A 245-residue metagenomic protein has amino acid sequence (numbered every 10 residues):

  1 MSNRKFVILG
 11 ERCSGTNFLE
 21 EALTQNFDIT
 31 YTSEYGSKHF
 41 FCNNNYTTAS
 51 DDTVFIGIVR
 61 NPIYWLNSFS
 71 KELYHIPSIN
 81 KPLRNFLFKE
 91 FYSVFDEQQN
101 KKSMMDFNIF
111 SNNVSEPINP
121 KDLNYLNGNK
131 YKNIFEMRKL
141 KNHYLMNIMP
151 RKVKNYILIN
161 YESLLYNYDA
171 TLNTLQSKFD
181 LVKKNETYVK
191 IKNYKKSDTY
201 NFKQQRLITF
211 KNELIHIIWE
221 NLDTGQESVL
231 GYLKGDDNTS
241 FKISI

Functional and structural regions predicted by a protein language model:
M1-F107, G128-I157: PAPS-dependent sulfotransferase catalytic domain
M1-K5, L123-K132, M146-K152, D169-L172 (+1 more regions): PAPS-dependent sulfotransferases, especially Golgi type II membrane carbohydrate sulfotransferases
N17-N26, L158-K183: PAPS/PAP-binding and catalytic site of the sulfotransferase fold
R60, F86, K102-M105, I118 (+4 more regions): Short coil/turn linker and secondary-structure boundary residues
I63-Y64, L164, K196-T199: Surface-exposed, flexible loop/turn segments at secondary-structure boundaries
P82, L87, N160-S163, T187-K190 (+1 more regions): Short, solvent-exposed coil/turn linker segments
N108-N124: Conserved C-terminal subdomain of P-loop nucleotide-binding cores
